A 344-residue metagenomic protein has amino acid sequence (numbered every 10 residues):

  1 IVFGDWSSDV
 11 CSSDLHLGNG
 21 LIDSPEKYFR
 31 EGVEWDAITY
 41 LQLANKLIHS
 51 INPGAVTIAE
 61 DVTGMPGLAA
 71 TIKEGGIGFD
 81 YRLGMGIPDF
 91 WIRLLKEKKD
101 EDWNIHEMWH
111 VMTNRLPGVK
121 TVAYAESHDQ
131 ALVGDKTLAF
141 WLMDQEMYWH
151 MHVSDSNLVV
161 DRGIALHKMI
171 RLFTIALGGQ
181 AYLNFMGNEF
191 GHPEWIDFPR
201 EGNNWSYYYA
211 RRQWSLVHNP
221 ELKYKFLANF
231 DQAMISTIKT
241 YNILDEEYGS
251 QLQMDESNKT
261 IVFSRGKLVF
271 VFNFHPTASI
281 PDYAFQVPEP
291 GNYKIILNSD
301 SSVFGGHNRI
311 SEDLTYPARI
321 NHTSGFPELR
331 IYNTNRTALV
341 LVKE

Functional and structural regions predicted by a protein language model:
I1-V10: Single conserved hydrophobic/aromatic residue that forms the stacking wall/gate of nucleotide- or nucleobase-binding
S12, L268, I310-E344: C-terminal beta-strand-rich structural cap/linker in extracellular carbohydrate-active enzymes
G18-E201, Y207, K239-S250, M254-P281 (+4 more regions): Conserved alpha/beta catalytic core and glycan-binding cleft of carbohydrate-active enzymes
N45-K46, N52, R212-Q251, N335-V340: Aromatic- and carboxylate-lined catalytic core of secreted/periplasmic carbohydrate-active enzymes
I170-N188, K223-F226, M234, I331-N333 (+1 more regions): C-terminal substrate/ligand-recognition segments
N203-S215: Short, helix-capping/interhelical loops that line the mouth of catalytic, cofactor-, or ligand-binding pockets
Y209, V217, Q286-P288, I296 (+2 more regions): A structural detector for beta-sheet-dominated domains
G291-H322: Trp/Gly-enriched beta-strand surface patches
